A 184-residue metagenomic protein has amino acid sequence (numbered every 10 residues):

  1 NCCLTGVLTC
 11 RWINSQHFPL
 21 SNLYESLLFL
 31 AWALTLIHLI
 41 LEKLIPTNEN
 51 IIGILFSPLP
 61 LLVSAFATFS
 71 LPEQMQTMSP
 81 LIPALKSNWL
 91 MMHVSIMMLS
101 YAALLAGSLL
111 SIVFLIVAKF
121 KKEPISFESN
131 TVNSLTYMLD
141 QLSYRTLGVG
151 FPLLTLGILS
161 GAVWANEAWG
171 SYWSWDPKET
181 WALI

Functional and structural regions predicted by a protein language model:
N1-I184: Polytopic transmembrane helical bundles with strong interfacial aromatic enrichment
